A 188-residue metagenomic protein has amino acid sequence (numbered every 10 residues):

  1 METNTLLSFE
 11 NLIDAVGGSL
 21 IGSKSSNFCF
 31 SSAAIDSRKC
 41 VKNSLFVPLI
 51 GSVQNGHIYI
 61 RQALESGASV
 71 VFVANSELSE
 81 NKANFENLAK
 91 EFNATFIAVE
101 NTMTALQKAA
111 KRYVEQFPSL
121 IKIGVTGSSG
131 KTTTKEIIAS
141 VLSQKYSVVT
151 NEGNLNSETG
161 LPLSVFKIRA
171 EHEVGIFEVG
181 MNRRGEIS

Functional and structural regions predicted by a protein language model:
M1-K108: N-terminal leader/targeting and accessory segments in enzymes
A98, M103-S188: Phosphate-binding loop of NTP-binding sites
